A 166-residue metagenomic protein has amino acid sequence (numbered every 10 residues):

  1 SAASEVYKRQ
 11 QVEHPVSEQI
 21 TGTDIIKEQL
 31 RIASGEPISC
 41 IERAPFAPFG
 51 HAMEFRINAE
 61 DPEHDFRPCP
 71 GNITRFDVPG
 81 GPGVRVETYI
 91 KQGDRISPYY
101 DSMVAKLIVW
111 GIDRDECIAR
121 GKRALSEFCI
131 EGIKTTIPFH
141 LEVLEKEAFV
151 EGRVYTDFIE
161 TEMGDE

Functional and structural regions predicted by a protein language model:
S4-E166: ATP-dependent carboxylate activation and anion-phosphoryl transfer catalytic cores that bind Mg-ATP to form
